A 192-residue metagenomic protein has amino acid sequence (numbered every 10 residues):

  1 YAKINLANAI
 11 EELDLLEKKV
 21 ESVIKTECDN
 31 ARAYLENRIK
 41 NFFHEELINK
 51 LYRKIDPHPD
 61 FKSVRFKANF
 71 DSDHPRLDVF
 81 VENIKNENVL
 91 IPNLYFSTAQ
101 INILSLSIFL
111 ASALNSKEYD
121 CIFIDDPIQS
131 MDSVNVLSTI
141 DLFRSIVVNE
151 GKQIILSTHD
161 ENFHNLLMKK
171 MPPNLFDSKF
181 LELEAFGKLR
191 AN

Functional and structural regions predicted by a protein language model:
Y1-K85, Y119-F123, S138: Extended, charged coiled-coil "arm/hinge" scaffolds of SMC/Rad50-like chromosome-maintenance ATPases and other large
Y52, L104, S157: Conserved RecA-like P-loop NTPase ATPase core
D73, A113, S130-D132, N162-N165: Flexible loop/turn segments at secondary-structure boundaries
N83, T98-C121: GG-anchored amphipathic helix commonly corresponding to the ABC/SMC/Rad50 NBD signature/C-loop
V89-L94: Short pre-catalytic strand/loop immediately N-terminal to key active-site residues, enriched for Gly-Thr
D125, Q129-V136: ABC-family nucleotide-binding domains
V136-N192: C-terminal lobe/lid and adjacent interdomain/linker elements of RecA-like ASCE P-loop ATPase modules
